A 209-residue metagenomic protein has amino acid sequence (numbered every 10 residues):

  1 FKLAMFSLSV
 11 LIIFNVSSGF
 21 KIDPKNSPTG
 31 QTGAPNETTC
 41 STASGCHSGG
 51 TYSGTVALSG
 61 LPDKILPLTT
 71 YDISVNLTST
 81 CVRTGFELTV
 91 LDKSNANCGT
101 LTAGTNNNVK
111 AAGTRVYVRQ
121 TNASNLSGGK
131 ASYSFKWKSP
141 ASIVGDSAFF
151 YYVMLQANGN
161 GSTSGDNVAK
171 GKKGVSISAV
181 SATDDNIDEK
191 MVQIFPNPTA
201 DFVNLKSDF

Functional and structural regions predicted by a protein language model:
F1-I22, A182-T183: Bacterial Sec-dependent N-terminal signal peptides
F6-S9, V56, V203: Intrinsic-disorder/low-complexity peptide segments enriched for small residues
F14-K138, S142-A179: Sequence context surrounding c-type heme c attachment/ligation sites in exported
G174-K190: Low-complexity, Pro/Thr/Ser/Gly/Ala-rich linker/spacer regions in secreted, extracellular modular proteins
D185-F209: Surface-exposed, proline-anchored Ser/Thr-rich loop/turn motifs
